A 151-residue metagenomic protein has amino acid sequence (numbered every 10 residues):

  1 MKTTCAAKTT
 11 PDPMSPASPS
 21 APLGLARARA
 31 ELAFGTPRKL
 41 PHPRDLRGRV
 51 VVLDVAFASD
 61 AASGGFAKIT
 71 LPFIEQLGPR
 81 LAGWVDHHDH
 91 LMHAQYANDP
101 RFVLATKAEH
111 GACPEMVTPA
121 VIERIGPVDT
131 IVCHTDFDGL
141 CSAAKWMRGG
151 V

Functional and structural regions predicted by a protein language model:
K2-V151: Replace "Mg2+/Mn2+-dependent" with "divalent metal-dependent
